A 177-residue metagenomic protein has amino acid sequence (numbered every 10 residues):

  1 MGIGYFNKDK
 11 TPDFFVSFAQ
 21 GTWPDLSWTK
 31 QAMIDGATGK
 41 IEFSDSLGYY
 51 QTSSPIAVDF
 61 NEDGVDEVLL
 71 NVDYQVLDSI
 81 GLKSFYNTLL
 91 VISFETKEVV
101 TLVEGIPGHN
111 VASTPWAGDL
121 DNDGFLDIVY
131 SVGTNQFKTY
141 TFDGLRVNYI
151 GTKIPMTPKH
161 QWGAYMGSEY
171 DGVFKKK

Functional and structural regions predicted by a protein language model:
M1-N7, S53-F60, N71, S113-L120: Beta-propeller blade termini
K8-F18, E62-D73, N122-S131: Acidic/hydrophobic-patterned starts of short beta strands in beta-sheet-rich repeat architectures
A19-D25, D73-S79, G133-T139: Short glycine/acidic-enriched loop and turn motifs that connect beta-strands
S27-K30, S84-Y86, D143-G144, K159: A detector of repeated loop/turn-to-beta-strand junctions in beta-rich toroidal repeat architectures
D35-T38, F94-K97, K153: Short loop/turn segments that connect beta-strands within beta-propeller blades
K40-S46, E98-G105: A short beta-strand motif characteristic of beta-propeller blades
L47-S53, I106-A112, M166-Y170: Short coil/turn segments at the loop-to-beta-strand junctions that recur within blades of beta-propeller repeat folds
T114-K177: Blade-level signature of beta-propeller repeat domains, shared across WD40, Kelch, NHL, RCC1 and BNR/Asp-box propellers
